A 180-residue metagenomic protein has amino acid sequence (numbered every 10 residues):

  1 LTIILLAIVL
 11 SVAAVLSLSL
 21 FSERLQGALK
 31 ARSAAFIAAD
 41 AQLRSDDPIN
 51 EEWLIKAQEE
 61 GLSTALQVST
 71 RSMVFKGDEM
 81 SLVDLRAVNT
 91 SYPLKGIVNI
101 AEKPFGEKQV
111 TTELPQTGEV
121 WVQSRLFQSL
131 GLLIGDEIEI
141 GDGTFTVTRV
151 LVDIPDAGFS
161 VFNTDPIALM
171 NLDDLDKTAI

Functional and structural regions predicted by a protein language model:
L1-I180: Alpha-helical transmembrane segments of bacterial inner-membrane membrane proteins
